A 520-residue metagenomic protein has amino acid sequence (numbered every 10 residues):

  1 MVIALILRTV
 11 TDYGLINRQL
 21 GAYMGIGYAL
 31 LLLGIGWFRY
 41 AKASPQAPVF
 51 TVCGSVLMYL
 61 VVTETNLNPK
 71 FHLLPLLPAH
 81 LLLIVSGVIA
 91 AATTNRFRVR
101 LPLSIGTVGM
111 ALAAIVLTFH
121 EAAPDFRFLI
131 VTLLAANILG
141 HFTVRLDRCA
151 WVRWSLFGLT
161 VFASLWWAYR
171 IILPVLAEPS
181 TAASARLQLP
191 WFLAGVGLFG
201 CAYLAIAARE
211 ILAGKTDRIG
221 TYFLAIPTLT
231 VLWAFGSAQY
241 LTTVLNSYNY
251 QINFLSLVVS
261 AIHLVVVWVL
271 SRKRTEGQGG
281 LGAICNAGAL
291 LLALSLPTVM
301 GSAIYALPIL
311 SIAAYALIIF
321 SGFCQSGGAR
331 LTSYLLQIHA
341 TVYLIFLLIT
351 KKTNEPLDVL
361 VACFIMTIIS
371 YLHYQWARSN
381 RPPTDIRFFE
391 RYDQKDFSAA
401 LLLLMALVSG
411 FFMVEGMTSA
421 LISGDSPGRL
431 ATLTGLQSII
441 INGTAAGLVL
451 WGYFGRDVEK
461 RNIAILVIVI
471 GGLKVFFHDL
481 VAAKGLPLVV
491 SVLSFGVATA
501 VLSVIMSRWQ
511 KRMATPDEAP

Functional and structural regions predicted by a protein language model:
M1-P520: Alpha-helical multi-pass membrane segments and their bilayer interfacial helix-loop junctions
